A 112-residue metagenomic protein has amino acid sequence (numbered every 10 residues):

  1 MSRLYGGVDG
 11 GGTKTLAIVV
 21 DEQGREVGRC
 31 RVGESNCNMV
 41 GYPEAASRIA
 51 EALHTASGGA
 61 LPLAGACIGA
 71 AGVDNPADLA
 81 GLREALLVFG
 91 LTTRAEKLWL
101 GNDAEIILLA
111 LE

Functional and structural regions predicted by a protein language model:
L4-S47, L61-P62: Short glycine-rich, Thr/Ser-proximal phosphate-binding strand/loop in the N-terminal lobe of ATP-dependent enzymes
T13, A104-E105: A generic "binding-loop/recognition-motif" signal
S35-N38, V73, E105-I106: Short active-site-proximal "capping" loops at secondary-structure junctions
A45-T55: Glycine-rich, highly charged phosphate/nucleotide-binding loops
H54-G90, W99, L109-E112: Short beta-strand-loop/turn "lid" adjacent to the catalytic site in phosphate-handling enzymes
T93: Conserved, well-structured core segments
E96-N102: General beta-strand structural signal in soluble alpha/beta enzymes
